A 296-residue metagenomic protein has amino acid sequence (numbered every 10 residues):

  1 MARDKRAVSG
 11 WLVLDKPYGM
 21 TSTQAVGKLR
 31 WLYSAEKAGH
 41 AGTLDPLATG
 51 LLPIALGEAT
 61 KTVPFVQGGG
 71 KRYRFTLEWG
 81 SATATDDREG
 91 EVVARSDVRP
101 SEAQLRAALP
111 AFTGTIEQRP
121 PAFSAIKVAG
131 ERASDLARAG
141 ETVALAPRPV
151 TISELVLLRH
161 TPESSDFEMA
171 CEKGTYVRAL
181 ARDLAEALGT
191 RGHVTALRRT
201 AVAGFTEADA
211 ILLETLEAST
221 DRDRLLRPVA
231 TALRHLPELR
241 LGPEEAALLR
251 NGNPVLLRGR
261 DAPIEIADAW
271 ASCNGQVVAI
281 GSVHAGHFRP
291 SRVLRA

Functional and structural regions predicted by a protein language model:
M1-H40, L44, A48, G69 (+2 more regions): Accessory RNA 3′-end/elbow-binding domains used by RNA modification enzymes
K37-Q67, A122, D135-R138: Glycine/acidic-rich beta-strand-loop module
I54, F75, G130, L180 (+2 more regions): Residue-level signal for inorganic ion chemistry
A59, P64-Q118: Acidic, low-complexity central loop/insert segments
S124, V128-P147, I152: Extended alpha-helical targeting/anchoring segments, especially N-terminal organellar/secretory targeting helices
A125, R132, A137, S164-G204: Pseudouridine synthase
P149-E163: Helix-hairpin-helix/helix-loop-helix acidic hairpins
